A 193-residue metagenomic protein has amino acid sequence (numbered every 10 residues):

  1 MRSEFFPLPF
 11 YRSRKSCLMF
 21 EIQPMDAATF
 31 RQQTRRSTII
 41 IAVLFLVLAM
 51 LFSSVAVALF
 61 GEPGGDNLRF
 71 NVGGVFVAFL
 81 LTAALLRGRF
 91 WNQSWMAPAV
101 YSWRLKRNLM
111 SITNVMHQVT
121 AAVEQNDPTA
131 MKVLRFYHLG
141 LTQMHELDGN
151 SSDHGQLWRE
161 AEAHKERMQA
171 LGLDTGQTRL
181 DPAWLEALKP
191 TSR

Functional and structural regions predicted by a protein language model:
F6, Y11-R35: Cytosolic juxtamembrane N-terminal segments of multi-pass membrane proteins
I39-A58: Canonical alpha-helical transmembrane segments of integral membrane proteins
A58-G64: Membrane-interface helix termini and inter-helical loops of multi-pass transporters
G65-A78: Hydrophobic alpha-helical transmembrane segments
F76-S94: Transmembrane alpha-helices and immediately adjacent membrane-cytoplasm interface residues in multi-pass integral
S102-N114: Membrane-cytosol interface motif
S111-L147: Acidic, Ser/Thr-rich low-complexity segments on the non-lumenal side of membrane proteins
L157-R193: Cytosol-/stroma-facing membrane-proximal "stalk/adaptor" domains immediately downstream of transmembrane anchors
